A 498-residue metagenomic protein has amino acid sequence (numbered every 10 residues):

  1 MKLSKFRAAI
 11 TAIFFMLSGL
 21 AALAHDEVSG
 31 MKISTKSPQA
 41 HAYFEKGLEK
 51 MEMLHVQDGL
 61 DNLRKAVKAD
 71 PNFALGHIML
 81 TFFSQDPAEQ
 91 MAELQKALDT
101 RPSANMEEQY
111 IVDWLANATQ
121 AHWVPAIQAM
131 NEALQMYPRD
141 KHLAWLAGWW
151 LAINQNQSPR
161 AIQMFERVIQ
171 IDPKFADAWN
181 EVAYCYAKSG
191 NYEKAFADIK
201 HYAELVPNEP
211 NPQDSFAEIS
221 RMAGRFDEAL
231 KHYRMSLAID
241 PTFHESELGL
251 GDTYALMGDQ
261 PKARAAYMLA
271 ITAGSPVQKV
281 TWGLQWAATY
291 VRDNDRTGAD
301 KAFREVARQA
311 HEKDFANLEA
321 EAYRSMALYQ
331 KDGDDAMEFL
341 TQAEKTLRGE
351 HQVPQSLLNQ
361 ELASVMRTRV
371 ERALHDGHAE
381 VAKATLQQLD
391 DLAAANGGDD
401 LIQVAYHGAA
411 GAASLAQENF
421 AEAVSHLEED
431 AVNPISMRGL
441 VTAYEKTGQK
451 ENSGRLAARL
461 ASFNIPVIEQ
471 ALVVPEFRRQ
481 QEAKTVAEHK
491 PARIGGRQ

Functional and structural regions predicted by a protein language model:
K36-K65, A69, Q109-Q128, R139 (+3 more regions): Alpha-helical segment of the N-proximal tetratricopeptide repeat
Q39, F73, A104-M106, D140-K141 (+7 more regions): Residue-level recognition of tetratricopeptide repeat
L48, F82, L115, W149-W150 (+9 more regions): Residue-level recognition of tetratricopeptide repeat
E52, D86, T119, I153-N154 (+10 more regions): Register position in tetratricopeptide repeats
L54-D61, D86-K96, A121-A129, N154-R167 (+4 more regions): Structural signature of tandem alpha-helical TPR/SEL1-like repeats, specifically the intra-repeat loop/turn
K65-K68, D99-P102, L134-M136, E166-I171 (+9 more regions): Conserved structural position within tetratricopeptide repeats
G76, L143, A178, P212 (+6 more regions): TPR alpha-solenoid repeat register
M79, L146-A147, E181, S215 (+4 more regions): Canonical tetratricopeptide repeat
